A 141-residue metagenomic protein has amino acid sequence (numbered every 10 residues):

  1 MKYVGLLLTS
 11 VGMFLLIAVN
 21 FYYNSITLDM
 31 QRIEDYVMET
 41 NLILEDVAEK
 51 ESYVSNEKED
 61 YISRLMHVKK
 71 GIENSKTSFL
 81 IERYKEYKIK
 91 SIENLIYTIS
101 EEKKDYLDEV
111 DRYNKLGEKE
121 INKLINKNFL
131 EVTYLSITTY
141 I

Functional and structural regions predicted by a protein language model:
Y3-F21: Hydrophobic membrane-insertion alpha-helices, especially the h-region of bacterial N-terminal signal peptides
L6, I43, E49, I62 (+1 more regions): Short amphipathic alpha-helical "recognition" segments used for binding
T9-V11, V68, T138: Low-complexity, intrinsically disordered/propeptide-like segments
G12, V19, D29, K88-K90 (+1 more regions): Aromatic-residue detector
L16-K76, L80: N-terminal export/targeting and maturation segments
S25-Y53, I99-I141: C-terminal amphipathic alpha-helix
V68-G117: Long, amphipathic, charge-rich alpha-helical segments that form helical bundles/coiled-coils
